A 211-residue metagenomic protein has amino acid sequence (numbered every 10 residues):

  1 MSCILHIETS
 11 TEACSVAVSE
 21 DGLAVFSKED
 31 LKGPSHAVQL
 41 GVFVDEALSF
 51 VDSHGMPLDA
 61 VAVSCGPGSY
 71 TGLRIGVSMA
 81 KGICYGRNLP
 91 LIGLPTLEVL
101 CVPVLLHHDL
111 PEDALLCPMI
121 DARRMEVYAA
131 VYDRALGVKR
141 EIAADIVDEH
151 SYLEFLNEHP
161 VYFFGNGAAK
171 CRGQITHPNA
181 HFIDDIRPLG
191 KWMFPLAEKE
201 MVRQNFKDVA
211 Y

Functional and structural regions predicted by a protein language model:
M1-P67: N-terminal beta-alpha supersecondary unit
S10-E12, M125, A210-Y211: Short, basic and Ser/Thr-rich N-terminal targeting/leader segments
L23, K32-S35, P90-P188: Surface "functional belts" at beta-alpha junctions
A47-V51, G86, V104, G190-M201: Stable alpha-helical structural segments in soluble proteins, enriched in small hydrophobic residues
S49-L58, Y85-L94, D109-E112: Phosphate-handling active-site elements
A62-T96: DPxDG-like acidic metal-binding loop motif
K139, H181-Y211: Acyltransferase
